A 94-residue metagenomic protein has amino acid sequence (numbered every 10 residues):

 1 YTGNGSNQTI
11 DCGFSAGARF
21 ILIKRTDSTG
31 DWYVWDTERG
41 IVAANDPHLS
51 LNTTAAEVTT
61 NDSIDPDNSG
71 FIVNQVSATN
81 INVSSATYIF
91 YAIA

Functional and structural regions predicted by a protein language model:
Y1-A94: Surface-exposed molecular-recognition determinants
